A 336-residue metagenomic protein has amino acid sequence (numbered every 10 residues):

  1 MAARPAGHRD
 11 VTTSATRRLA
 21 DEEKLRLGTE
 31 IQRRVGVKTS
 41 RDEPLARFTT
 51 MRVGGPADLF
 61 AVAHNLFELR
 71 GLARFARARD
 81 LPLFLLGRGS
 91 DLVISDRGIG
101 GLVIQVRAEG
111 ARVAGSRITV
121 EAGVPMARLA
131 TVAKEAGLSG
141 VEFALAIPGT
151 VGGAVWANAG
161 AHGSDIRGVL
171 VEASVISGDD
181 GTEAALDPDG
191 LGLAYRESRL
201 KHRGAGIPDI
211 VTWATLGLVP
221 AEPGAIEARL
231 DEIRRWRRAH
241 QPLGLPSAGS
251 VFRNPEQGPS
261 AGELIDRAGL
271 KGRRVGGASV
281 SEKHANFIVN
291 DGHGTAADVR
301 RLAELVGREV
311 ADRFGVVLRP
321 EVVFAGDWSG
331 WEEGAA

Functional and structural regions predicted by a protein language model:
A2-R4, T13-S14, S40-R41, T49 (+2 more regions): Phosphate/pyrophosphate- and phosphate-bearing ligand-binding catalytic cores of soluble enzymes
T13-R18, K24-V155, A161-H162: Anion-binding (especially nucleotide phosphate/pyrophosphate-binding) glycine-rich loop and adjoining beta-alpha core
E22, R26, A46, H64-F67 (+9 more regions): Conserved active-site and cofactor/substrate-binding residues in soluble primary-metabolism enzymes
D91-L92, A130-A133, V141-L145, N158-D165 (+3 more regions): A generic local secondary-structure boundary/capping motif
V103, E142, S174, V322-V323: Residues embedded in well-ordered beta-strands within globular domains across many folds
L138-F143, T150-P188: Glycine/threonine-rich beta-strand-loop-alpha-helix active-site module that forms ligand/phosphate-binding
